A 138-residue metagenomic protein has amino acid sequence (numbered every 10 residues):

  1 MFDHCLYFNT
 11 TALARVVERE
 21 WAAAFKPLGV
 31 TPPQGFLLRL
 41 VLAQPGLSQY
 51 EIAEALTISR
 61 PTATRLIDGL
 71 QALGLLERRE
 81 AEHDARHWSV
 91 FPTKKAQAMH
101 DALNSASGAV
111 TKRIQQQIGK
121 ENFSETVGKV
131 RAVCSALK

Functional and structural regions predicted by a protein language model:
M1-L28: N-terminal leader segment of winged-helix/HTH proteins
H4-F8, L28-R39, T64: Short alpha-helical elements of helix-turn-helix
T11, R39-A43, N104: Short, locally clustered residues in the helix-turn-helix/winged-helix DNA-binding domain
E18, D68-G128: Charged, amphipathic alpha-helical coiled-coil/dimerization segments
A22, L42, T57, D68 (+1 more regions): Residue-level detection of the helix-turn-helix DNA-binding "recognition helix"
Q44-S48: Short capping segments at the starts of secondary-structure elements
Q49-Y50, P61, D68, W88: Residues within helix-turn-helix
A53: The alpha-helix within a helix-turn-helix
